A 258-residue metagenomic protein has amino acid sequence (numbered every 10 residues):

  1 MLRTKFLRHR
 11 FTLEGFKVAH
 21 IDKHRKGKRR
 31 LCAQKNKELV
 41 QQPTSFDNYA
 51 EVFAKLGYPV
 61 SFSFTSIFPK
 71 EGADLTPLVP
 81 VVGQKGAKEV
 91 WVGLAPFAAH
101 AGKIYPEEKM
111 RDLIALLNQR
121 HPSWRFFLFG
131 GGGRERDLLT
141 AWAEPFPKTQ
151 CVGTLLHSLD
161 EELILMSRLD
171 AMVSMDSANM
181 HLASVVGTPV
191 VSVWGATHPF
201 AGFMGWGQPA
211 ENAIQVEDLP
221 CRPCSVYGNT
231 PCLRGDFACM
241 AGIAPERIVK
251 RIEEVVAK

Functional and structural regions predicted by a protein language model:
M1-K258: Catalytic machinery of carbohydrate-active enzymes, primarily nucleotide-sugar-dependent glycosyltransferases
